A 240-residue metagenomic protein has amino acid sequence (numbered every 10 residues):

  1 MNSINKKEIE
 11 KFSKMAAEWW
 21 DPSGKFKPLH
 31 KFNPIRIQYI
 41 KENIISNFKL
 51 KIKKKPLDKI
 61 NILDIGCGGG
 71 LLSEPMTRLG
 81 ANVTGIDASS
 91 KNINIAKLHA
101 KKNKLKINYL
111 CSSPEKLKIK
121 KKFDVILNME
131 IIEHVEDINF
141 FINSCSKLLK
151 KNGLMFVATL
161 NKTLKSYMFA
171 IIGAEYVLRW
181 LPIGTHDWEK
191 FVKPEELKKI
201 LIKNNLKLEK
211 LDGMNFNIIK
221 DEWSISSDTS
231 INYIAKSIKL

Functional and structural regions predicted by a protein language model:
M1-F26: N-terminal, positively charged/glycine-rich alpha-helical extensions of SAM-dependent methyltransferases
P22-N47: Conserved SAM-binding loop and adjacent beta-strand
N47, K51-K55, I60-K165, P194-L197 (+1 more regions): Conserved SAM-binding loop
T159, R179-E196: Acceptor-substrate binding/catalytic loop of class I
S166-Y176: Short, flexible, mixed-charge acidic loops at enzyme active sites
W188-N205, L211: Short alpha-helix
E222-L240: Core SAM-dependent methyltransferase catalytic element
